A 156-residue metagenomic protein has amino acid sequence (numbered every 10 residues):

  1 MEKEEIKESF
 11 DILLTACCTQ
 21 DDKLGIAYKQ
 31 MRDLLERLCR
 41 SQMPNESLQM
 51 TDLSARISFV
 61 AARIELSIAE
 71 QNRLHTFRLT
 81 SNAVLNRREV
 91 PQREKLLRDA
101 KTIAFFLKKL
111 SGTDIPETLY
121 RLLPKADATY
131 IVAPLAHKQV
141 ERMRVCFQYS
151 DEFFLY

Functional and structural regions predicted by a protein language model:
M1-Y156: Amphipathic alpha-helical interface elements
